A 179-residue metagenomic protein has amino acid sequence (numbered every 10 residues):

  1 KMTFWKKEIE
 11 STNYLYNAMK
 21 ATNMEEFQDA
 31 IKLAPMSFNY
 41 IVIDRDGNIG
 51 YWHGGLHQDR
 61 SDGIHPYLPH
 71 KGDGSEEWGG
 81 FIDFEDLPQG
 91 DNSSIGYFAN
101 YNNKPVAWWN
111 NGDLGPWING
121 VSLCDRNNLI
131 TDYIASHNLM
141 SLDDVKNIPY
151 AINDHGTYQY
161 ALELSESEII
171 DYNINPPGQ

Functional and structural regions predicted by a protein language model:
K1-Q179: Accessory structured domains or lobes within enzymes
